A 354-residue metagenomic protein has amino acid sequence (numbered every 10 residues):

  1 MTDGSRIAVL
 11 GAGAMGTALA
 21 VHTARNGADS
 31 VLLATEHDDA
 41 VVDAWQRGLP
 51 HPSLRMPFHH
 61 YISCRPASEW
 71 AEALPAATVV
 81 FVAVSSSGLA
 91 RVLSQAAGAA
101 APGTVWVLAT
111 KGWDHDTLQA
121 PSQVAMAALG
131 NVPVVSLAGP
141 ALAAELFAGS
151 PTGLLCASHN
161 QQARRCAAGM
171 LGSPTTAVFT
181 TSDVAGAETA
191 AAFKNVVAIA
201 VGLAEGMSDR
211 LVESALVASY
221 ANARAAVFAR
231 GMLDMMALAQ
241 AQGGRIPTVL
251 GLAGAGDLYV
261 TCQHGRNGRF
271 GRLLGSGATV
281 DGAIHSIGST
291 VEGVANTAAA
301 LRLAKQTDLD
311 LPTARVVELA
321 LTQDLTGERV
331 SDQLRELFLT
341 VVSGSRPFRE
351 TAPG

Functional and structural regions predicted by a protein language model:
M1-P57, S63-R65, Q95, P347: NAD(P)+-binding Rossmann beta1-loop-alpha1 motif at the extreme N-terminus of oxidoreductases
V9, L32, W106-L108, S136 (+1 more regions): Structural beta-sheet core signal
G13, T17, D39, C64-A67 (+16 more regions): Electropositive phosphate-/nucleotide-binding environments in soluble metabolic enzymes
H59-T152, A167-G169: Rossmann-like NAD(P)(H) cofactor-binding subdomain of soluble oxidoreductases
W113-L216, Y220-A221: Rossmann-fold dinucleotide-binding core
A148-C156, Q161-G172, A177, N222-G244 (+2 more regions): Catalytic phosphate-donor-binding core of small-molecule kinases
K194, I199-D209, A218-S219, A229-R230 (+1 more regions): NAD(P)-dependent Rossmann-like dehydrogenase/reductase catalytic/cofactor-binding core
